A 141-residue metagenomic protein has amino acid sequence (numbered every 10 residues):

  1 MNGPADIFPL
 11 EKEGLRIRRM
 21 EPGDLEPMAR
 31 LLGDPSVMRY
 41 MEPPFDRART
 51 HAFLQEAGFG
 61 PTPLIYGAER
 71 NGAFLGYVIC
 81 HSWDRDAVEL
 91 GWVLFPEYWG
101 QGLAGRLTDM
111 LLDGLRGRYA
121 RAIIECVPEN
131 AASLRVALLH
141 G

Functional and structural regions predicted by a protein language model:
M1-E26, R30-S36, I65-G141: Acyl-donor (CoA/ACP) binding surface of acyl/acetyltransferases
S36-E56: Conserved GNAT-fold acetyl-CoA-binding loop/helix
E56-T62: Short loop/turn motifs at secondary-structure junctions and domain boundaries
